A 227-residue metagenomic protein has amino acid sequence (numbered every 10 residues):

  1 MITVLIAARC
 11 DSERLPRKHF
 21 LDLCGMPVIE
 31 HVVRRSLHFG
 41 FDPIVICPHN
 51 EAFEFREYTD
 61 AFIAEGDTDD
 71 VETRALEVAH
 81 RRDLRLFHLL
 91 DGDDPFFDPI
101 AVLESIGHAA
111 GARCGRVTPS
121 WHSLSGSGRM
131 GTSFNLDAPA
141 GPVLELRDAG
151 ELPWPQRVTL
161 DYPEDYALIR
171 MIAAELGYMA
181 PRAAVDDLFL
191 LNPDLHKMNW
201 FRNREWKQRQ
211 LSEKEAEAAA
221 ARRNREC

Functional and structural regions predicted by a protein language model:
M1-L15: N-terminal nucleotide-binding beta1-loop-alpha1 segment
V4-I6, V45-I46, L89, R116: Structural beta-sheet core signal
K18-L23: Short glycine-enriched, charge-decorated loop/helix-capping segments at active-site entrances that position
P27-V45: A short, N-terminal amphipathic alpha-helix
F41, D83-L84, G111-G115: Short, high-confidence coil segments that cap the C-terminus of an alpha-helix and link into the following beta-strand
H49-H108: Short phosphate-binding loop-to-helix
F97-E175, D186-C227: Conserved core of the sugar-phosphate nucleotidyltransferase
